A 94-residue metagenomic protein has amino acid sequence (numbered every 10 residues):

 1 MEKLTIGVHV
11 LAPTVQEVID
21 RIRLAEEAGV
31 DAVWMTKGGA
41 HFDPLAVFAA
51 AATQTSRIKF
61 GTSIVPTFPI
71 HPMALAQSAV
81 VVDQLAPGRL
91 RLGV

Functional and structural regions predicted by a protein language model:
M1-G61: N-terminal beta1-alpha1-beta2 module of alpha/beta enzyme domains
E2-P13, P69-V94: Flexible, glycine-rich active-site loops centered on histidine and acidic residues that chelate a metal or position
G38-G39, V65-I70: Glycine-rich "substrate-gating" loop/helix at the edge of Rossmann-like oxidoreductase active sites
K59-V65, R91-L92: A short, GP-enriched loop/loop-strand-helix hinge that lies immediately N-terminal to, or at the N-terminal rim
